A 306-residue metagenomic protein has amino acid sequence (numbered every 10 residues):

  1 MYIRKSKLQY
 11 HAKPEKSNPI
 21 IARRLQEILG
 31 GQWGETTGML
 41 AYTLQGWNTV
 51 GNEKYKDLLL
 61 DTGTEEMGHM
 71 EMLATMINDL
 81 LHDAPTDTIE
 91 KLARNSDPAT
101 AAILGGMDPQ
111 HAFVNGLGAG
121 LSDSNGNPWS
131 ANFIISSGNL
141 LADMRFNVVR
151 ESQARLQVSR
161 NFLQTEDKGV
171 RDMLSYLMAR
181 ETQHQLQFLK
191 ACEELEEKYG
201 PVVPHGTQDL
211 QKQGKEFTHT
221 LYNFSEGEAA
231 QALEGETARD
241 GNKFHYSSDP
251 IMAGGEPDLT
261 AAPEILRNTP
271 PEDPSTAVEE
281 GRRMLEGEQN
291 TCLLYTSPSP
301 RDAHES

Functional and structural regions predicted by a protein language model:
Y2-R4, G63-L117, F188-L195: Conserved alpha-helical segments that form or flank metal/cofactor-binding pockets of metalloenzymes
K13-G31, R94-N147, G214-E228: Acidic/His metal-coordination segments adjacent to aromatic residues that form catalytic metal sites in metalloenzymes
N18-G51, T64, G68-M72, S137-T165: Alpha-helical bundle segments that constitute or directly flank the non-heme di-iron/ferroxidase center
N48-K54, R160-L174, L195-K198: Inter-helical turn/loop segments and adjacent helix faces that build the functional surface of alpha-helical bundle
L58-D79, R150-Q153, Q157, M173-E194 (+1 more regions): Alpha-helical scaffold segments in carbohydrate-active enzymes
D172-R239: A contiguous, mid-protein "functional segment" used to position or interact with cofactors/ions or partner subunits
Q211-L294: C-terminal accessory extensions/subdomains outside the catalytic/core fold
Y295-P300: Conserved small/polar residues in nucleotide/adenosyl-binding loops
